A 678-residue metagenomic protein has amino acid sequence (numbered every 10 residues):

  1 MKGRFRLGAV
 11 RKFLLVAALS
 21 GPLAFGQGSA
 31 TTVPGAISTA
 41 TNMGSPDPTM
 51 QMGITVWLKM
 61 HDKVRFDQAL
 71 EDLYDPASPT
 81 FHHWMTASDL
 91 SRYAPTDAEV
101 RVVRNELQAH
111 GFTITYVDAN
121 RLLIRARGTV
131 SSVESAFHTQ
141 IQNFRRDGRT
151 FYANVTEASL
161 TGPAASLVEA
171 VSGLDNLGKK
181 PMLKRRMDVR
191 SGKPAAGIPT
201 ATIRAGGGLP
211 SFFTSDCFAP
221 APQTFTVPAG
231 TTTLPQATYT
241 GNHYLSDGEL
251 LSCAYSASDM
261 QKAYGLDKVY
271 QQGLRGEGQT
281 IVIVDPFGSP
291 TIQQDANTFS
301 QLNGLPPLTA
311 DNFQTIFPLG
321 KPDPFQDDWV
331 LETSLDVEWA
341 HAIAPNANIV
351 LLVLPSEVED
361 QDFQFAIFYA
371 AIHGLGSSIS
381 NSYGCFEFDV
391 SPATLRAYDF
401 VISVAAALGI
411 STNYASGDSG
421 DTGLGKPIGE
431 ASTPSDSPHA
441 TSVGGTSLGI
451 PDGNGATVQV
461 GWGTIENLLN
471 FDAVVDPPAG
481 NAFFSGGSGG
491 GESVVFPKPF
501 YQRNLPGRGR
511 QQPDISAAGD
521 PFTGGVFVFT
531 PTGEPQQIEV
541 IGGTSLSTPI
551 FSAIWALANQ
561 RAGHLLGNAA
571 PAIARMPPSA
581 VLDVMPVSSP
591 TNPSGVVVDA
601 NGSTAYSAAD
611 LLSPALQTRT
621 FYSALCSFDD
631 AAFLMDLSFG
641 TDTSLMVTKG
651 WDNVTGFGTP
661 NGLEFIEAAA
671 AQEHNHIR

Functional and structural regions predicted by a protein language model:
R6, V10-L19, L23: Hydrophobic helical h-region of N-terminal Sec-dependent signal peptides in bacterial secretory/periplasmic proteins
P22, F213, E249, F621-Y622: Secretory pathway export signals and precursors
Q27-V117, R125, V130-G445, D476 (+6 more regions): Substrate-binding/charge-relay-adjacent region of secreted/lumenal peptidase catalytic domains
Q223-G230, V458, F633-L637: Extracellular/mature segments of secreted proteins
S437-G480: Non-catalytic alpha/beta scaffold blocks inside enzyme catalytic domains
S552-Q560: Short glycine/serine- and small hydrophobic-enriched flexible loop segments
N559-G650: An often Trp-containing, charged/polar helix-loop segment at the C-terminal end of enzyme catalytic cores
